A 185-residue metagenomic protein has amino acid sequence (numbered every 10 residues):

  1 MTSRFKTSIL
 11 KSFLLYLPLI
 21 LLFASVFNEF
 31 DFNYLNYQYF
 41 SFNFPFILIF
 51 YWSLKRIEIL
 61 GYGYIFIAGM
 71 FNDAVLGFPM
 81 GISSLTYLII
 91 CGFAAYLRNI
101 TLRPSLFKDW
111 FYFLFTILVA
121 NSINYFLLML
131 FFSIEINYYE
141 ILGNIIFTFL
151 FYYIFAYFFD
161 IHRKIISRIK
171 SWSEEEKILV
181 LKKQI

Functional and structural regions predicted by a protein language model:
M1-I185: Terminal, non-globular segments
